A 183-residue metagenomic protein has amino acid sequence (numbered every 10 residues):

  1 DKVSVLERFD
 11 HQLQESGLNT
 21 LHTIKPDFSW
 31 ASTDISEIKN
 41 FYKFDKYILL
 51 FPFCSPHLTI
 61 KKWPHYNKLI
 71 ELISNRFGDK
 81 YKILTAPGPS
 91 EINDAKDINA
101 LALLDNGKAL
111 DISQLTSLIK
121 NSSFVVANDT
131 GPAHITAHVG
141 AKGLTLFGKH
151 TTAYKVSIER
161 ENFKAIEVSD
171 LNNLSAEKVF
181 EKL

Functional and structural regions predicted by a protein language model:
D1-L183: Catalytic machinery of carbohydrate-active enzymes, primarily nucleotide-sugar-dependent glycosyltransferases
